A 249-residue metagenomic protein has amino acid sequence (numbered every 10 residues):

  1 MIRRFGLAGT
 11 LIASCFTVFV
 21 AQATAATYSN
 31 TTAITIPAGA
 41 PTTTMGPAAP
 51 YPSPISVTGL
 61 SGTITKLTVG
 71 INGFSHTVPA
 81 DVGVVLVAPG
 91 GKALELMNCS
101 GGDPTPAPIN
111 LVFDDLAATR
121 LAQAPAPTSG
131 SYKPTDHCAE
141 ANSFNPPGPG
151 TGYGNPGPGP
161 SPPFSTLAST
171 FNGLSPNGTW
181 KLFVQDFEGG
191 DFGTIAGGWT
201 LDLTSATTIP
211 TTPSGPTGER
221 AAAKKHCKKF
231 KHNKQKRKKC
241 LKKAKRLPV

Functional and structural regions predicted by a protein language model:
M1-G9: Bacterial N-terminal signal peptides that target proteins for export
A8-V18: Bacterial N-terminal signal peptides
L11, E95, P134, A222-A223 (+1 more regions): Secretory pathway export signals and precursors
F16-Y28: C-terminal region of N-terminal signal peptides and the immediate post-cleavage residues of exported proteins
F19, D103, N142, F230-K231 (+1 more regions): Extracellular/secretory pathway and lumenal proteins
A23-A25, A206-V249: Polybasic, low-complexity, intrinsically disordered segments
A25-P213: Loop and turn regions of beta-sandwich accessory domains that flank beta-strands and are enriched in small/polar
